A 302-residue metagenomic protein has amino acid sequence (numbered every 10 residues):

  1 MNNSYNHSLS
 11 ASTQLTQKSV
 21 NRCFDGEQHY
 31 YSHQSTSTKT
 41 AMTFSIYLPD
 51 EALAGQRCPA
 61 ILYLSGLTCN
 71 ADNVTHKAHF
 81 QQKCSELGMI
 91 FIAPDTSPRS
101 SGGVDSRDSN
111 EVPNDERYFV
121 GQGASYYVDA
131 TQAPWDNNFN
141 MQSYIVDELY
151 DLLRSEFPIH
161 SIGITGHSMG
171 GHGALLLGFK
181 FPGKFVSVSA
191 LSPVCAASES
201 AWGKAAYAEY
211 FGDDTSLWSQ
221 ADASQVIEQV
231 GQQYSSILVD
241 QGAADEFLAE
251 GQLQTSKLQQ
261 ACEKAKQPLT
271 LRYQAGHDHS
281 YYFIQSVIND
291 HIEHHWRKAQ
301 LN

Functional and structural regions predicted by a protein language model:
N2-N302: Non-catalytic cap/lid and distal C-terminal segments of serine-dependent acyl enzymes
